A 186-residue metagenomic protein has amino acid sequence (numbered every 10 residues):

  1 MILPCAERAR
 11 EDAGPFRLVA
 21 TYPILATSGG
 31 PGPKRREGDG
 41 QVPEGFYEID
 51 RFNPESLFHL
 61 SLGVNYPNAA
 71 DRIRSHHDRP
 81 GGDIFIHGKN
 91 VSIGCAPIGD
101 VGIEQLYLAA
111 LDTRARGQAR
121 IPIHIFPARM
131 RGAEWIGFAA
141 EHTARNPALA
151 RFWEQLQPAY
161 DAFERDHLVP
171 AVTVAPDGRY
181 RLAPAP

Functional and structural regions predicted by a protein language model:
M1-P4, I125: FKBP-type peptidyl-prolyl cis-trans isomerase
L3-P4, R8-F46: Glycine-rich catalytic cores of cysteine/serine-nucleophile enzymes that process amide/ester linkages in cell-envelope
G38-A185: Exported/periplasmic cell-wall-interacting domains
